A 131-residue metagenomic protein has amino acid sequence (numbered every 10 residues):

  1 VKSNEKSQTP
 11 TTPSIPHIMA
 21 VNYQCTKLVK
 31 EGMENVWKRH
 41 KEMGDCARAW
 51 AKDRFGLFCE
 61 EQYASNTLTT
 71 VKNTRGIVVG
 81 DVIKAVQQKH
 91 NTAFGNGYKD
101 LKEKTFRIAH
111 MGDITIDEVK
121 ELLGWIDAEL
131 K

Functional and structural regions predicted by a protein language model:
V1-A49: Active-site C-terminal subdomain of aminotransferase-like
T11-S14, K72, G112: Hydrophobic alpha-helical scaffolding
K30-E34, D53-E60: Surface-exposed helix-capping loop/turn segments at secondary-structure junctions
F55-C59, T92-G97: A short linear hydrophobic-aromatic micro-motif
L57-K89: Conserved PLP-binding catalytic core of the aspartate aminotransferase-like
Q62-T69, K99-R107: Small/polar glycine-rich anion-binding or flexible loop at a beta-alpha turn
V86-F94, D127-K131: A common structural junction motif
D100, K104-K131: PLP-dependent enzyme catalytic core of the Aspartate aminotransferase-like
